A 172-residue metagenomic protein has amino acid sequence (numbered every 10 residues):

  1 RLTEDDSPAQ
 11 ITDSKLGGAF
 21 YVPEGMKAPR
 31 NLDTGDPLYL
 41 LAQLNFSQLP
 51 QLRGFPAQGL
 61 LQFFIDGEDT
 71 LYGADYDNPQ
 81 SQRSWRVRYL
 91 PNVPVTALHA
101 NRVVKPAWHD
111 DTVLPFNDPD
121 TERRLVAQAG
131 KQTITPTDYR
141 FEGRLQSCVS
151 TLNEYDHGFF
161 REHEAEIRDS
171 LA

Functional and structural regions predicted by a protein language model:
R1-A172: Preference for intrinsically disordered or flexible, low-complexity segments and adjacent hinge/connector residues
